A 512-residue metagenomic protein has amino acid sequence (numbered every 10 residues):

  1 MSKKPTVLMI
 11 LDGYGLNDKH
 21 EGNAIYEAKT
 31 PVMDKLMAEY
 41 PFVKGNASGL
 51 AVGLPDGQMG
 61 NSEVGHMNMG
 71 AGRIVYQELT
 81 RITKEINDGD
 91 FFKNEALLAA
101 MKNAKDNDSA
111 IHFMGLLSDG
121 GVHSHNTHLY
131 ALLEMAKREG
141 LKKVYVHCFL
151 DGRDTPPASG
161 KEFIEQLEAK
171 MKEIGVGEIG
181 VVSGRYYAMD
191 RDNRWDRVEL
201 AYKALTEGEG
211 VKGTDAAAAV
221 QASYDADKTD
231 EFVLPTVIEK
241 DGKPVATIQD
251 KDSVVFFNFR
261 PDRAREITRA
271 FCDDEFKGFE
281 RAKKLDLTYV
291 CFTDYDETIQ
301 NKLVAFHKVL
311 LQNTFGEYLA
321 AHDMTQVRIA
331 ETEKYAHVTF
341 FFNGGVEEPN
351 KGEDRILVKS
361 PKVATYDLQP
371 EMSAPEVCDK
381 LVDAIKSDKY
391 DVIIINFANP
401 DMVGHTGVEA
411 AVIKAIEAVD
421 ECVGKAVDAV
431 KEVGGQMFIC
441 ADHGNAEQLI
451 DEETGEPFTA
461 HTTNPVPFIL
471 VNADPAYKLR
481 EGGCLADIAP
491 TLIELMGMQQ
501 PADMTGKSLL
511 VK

Functional and structural regions predicted by a protein language model:
M1-K512: Feature captures the catalytic ectodomains and active-site-proximal regions of enzymes that hydrolyze or transfer
